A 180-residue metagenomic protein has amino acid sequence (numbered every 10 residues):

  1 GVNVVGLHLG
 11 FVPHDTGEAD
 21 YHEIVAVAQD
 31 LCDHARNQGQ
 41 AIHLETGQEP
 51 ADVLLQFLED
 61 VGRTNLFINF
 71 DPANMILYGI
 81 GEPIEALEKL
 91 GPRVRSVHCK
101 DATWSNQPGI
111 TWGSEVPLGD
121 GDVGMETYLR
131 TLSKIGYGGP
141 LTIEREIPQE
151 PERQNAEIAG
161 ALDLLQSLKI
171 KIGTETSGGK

Functional and structural regions predicted by a protein language model:
G1-I68, L77, E175, G179: Active-site acidic/histidine proton-transfer and metal-coordination neighborhood in alpha/beta enzyme cores
V2-V4, N65-F67, G91-S96, G138-P140: Structural motif
L7, V97-C99, I143: Short glycine/serine/threonine-enriched helix-capping/active-site loop that flanks the nucleotide-sugar donor pocket
G10, G47, A102, R145-E146: Flexible loop residues that form catalytic and substrate-binding hotspots at small-molecule/glycan-binding clefts
E23-D33, N37, D52-D60, E85 (+3 more regions): Alpha-helical scaffolding segments of alpha/beta enzyme cores, especially the outer helices of TIM-barrel or partial
I42, D71, V97, L132 (+2 more regions): Conserved, mostly hydrophobic/aromatic
N74-G138, P148, E152-A156: Gly/Pro-rich active-site loop or hairpin
E152-E175: C-terminal helical cap(s) of enzyme catalytic domains, especially alpha/beta-barrels
